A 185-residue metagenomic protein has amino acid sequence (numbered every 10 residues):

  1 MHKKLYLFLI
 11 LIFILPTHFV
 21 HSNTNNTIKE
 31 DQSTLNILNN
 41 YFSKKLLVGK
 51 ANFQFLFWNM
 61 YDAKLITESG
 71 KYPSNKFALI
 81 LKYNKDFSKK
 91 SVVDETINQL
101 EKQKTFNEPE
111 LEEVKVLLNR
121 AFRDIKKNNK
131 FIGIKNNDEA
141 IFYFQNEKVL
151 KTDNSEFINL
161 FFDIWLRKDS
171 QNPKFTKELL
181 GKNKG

Functional and structural regions predicted by a protein language model:
H2-T24: Classical Sec-dependent N-terminal signal peptides that target proteins to the secretory pathway
H21-F144, K148-G185: Terminal leader/tail segments of proteins
